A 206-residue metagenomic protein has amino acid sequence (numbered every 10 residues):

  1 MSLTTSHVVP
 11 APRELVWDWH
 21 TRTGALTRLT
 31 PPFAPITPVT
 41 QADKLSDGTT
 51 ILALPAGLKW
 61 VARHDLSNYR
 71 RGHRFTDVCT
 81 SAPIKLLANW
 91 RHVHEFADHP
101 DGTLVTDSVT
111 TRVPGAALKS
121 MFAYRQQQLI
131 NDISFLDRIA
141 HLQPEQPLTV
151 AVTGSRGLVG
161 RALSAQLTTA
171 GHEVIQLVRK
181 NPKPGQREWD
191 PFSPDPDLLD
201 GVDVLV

Functional and structural regions predicted by a protein language model:
M1-D43: Hydrophobic ligand-binding cavity/cleft-lining segments
T27-R28, P32-P35, Q41-L45, T49-R112: Hydrophobic-ligand binding "helix-grip"
L104, T149, E173: Residues at the starts of beta-strands that form the adenosine-phosphate
V109-Q146: A conserved amphipathic terminal alpha-helix motif
L148-A170: N-terminal Rossmann NAD(P)H-binding glycine-rich loop of SDR-like oxidoreductase domains
L177-N181, P191: N-terminal Rossmann-fold cofactor-binding loop
R187-V204: Conserved Rossmann-fold cofactor-binding substructure of NAD(P)-dependent oxidoreductases
